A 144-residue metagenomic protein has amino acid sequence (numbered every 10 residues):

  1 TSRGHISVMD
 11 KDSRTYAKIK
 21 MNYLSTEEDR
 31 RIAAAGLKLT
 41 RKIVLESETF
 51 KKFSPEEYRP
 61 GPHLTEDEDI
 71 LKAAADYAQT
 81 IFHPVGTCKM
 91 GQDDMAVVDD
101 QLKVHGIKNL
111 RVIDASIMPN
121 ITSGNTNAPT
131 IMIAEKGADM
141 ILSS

Functional and structural regions predicted by a protein language model:
T1-P129, G137-S144: FAD-dependent oxidoreductase catalytic-site/capping-region signature
